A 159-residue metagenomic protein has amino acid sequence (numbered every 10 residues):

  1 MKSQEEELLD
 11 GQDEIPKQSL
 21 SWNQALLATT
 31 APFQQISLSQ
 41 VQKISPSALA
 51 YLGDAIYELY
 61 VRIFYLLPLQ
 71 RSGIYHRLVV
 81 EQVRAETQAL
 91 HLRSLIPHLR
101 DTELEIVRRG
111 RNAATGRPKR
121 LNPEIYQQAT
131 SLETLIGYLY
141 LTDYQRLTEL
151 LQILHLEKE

Functional and structural regions predicted by a protein language model:
M1-E159: Double-stranded RNA-binding/processing signature
